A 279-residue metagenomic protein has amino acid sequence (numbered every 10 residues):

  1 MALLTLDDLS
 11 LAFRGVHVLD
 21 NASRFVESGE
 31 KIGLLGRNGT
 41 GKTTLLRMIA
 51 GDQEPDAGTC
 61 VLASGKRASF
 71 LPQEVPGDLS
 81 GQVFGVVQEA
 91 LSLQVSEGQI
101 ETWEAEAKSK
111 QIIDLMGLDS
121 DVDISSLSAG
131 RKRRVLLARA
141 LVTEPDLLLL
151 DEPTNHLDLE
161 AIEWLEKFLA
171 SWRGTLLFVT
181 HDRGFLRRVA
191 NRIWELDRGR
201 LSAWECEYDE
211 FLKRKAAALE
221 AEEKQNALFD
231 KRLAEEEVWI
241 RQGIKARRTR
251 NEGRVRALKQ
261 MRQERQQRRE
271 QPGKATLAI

Functional and structural regions predicted by a protein language model:
M1-N226: ABC ATP-binding cassette signature C-motif
L4, E97-A105, L219-I279: Flexible nucleotide-interacting loop at or near the entrance of a catalytic core
